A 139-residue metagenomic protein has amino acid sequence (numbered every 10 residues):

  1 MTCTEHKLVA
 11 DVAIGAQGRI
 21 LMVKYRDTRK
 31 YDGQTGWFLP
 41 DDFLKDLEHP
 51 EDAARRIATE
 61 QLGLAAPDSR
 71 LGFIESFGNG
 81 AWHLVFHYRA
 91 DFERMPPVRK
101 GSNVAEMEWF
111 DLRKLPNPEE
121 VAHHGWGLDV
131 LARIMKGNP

Functional and structural regions predicted by a protein language model:
M1-M22, F43, I74: Conserved N-terminal beta-strand and adjoining loop/helix that marks the start of the Nudix/MutT-like hydrolase domain
C3-H6, G80-W82, G101-V104: A generic structural micro-feature
K7-V9, G15, Q34, L39 (+2 more regions): Short connector loops at helix/strand junctions that flank enzyme active sites, especially segments positioning acidic
A16, E75-V98, E108, R113-K114 (+1 more regions): Active-site-adjacent beta-strand/loop module that shapes the phosphate/pyrophosphate-binding cleft
R19-E60: Conserved Nudix-box catalytic region and its N-terminal flanking loop in Nudix hydrolases and closely related
K30, Q34-T35, G101-P139: Nudix hydrolase/Nudix homology domain
L44, A66, F92-E93, V104 (+1 more regions): Hydrophobic pocket-lining residues within nucleotide cofactor-binding pockets
L64-F73: A short coil-to-beta-strand element that immediately follows conserved catalytic motifs
